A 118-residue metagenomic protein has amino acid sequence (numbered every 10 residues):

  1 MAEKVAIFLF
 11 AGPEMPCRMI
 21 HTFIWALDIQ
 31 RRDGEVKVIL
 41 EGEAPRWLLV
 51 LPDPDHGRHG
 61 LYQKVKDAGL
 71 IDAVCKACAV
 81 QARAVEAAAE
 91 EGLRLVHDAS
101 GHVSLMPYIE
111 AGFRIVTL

Functional and structural regions predicted by a protein language model:
M1-K4, Q30-R32, I109: Glycine-rich phosphate/diphosphate-binding loops that line cofactor/substrate pockets in enzymes
K4, G34-K37, I71: Residues at the starts of beta-strands that form the adenosine-phosphate
A6-I20, P45-D53: Short, glycine-rich nucleotide/cofactor-binding loops
I7, V38-L40, V74: Structural beta-sheet core signal
R18-D33: Histidine-anchored nucleotide/phosphate-binding helix
D33-V50: Short, glycine-/small-residue-enriched flexible loop/hinge segments at domain edges that mediate gating
P54-A84: A glycine-rich helix N-cap at a beta->alpha junction
A87-A111, V116: C-terminal structural segments of small proteins and small subunits
